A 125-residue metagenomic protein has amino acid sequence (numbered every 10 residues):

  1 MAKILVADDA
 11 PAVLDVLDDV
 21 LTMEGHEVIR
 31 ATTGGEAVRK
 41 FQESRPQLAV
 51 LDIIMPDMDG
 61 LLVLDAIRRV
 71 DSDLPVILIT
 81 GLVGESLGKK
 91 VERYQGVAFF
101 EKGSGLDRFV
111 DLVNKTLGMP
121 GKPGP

Functional and structural regions predicted by a protein language model:
A7-D8, A31, A49: Conserved sequence signature across two-component system core domains
P11-I29: Two-component/phosphorelay signaling modules centered on CheY-like receiver
T33-E36, D59-L62: Acidic catalytic/metal-coordinating carboxylates
Q42-S44, A66-L74, Y94: Conserved phosphotransfer cores of two-component systems
S44-V50: Active-site beta3 strand of CheY-like receiver
M55: Receiver (REC) domain active-site loop signature in two-component systems and cognate sites in sensor histidine kinases
L62, V83-D111: Alpha4 helix (beta4-alpha4-beta5 surface) of REC/receiver domains from two-component response regulators
